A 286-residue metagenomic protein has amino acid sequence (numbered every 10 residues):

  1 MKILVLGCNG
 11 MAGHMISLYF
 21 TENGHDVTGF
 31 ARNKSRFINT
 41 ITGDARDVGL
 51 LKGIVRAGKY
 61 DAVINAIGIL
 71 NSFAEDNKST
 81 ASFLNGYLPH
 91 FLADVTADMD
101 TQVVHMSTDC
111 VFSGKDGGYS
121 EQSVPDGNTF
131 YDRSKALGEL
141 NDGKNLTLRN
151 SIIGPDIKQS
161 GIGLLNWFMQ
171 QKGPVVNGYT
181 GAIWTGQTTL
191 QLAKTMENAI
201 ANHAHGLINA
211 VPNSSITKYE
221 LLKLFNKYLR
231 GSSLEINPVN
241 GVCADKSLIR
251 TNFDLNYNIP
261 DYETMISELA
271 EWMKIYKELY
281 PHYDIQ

Functional and structural regions predicted by a protein language model:
I3-N23: N-terminal Rossmann NAD(P)H-binding glycine-rich loop of SDR-like oxidoreductase domains
G29-S35, D44-A45: N-terminal Rossmann-fold cofactor-binding loop
D44-G86: NAD(P)H-binding glycine-rich loop region in Rossmannoid oxidoreductase-like domains and their noncatalytic homologs
D76, T80-F91, P125, T129 (+1 more regions): Glycine-rich NAD(P)-binding loop of the Rossmann-fold in SDR/ketoreductase-type enzymes
H90-D126: Conserved Rossmann-fold NAD(P)-dependent oxidoreductase catalytic core, especially the SDR/UDP-sugar
N128, L140-Q191: NAD(P)-dependent short-chain dehydrogenase/reductase
A193-D245, K277-Q286: Mid/C-terminal beta-alpha module of Rossmann-like enzyme folds, strongest in SDR-family dehydrogenases/epimerases
P260-Q286: Amphipathic terminal alpha-helices
